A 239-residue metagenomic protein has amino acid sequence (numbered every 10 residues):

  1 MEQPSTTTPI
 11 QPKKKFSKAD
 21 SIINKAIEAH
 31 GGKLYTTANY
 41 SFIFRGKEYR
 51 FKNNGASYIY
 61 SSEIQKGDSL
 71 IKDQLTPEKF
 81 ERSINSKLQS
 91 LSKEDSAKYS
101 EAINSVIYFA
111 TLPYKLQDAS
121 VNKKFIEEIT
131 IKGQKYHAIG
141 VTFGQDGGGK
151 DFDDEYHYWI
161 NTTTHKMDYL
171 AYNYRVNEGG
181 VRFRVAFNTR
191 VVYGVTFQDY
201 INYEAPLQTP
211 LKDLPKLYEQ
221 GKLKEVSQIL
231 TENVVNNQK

Functional and structural regions predicted by a protein language model:
M1-K15: Bacterial Sec-dependent N-terminal signal peptides
K14-K15, A19-Q89: N-terminal mature ectodomain segment of secretory-pathway/periplasmic proteins
K15-A19, R82-F152, Y174-N177, Q238-K239: Flexible, processing/modification-adjacent segments and terminal tails in exported/periplasmic/extracellular proteins
A19-E28, A102-A110, W159-Y174: Short, basic/low-complexity N-terminal boundary segments at the transition from targeting/disordered tails
Y35, K66, V121, D151-D153 (+1 more regions): Short solvent-exposed loop/turn micro-motifs enriched in small/polar/acidic residues
Y35-S41, G55-S62, K132-G140, K166-Y169 (+1 more regions): Short, hydrophobic/aromatic-rich segments at coil-to-beta transitions
F42, I129-T130, N188-V192: Short acidic-hydrophobic surface loop/beta-edge motif
Y136-N236: Gly/Pro-enriched, hydrophobic low-complexity segments that function as extracytoplasmic propeptides/linkers
